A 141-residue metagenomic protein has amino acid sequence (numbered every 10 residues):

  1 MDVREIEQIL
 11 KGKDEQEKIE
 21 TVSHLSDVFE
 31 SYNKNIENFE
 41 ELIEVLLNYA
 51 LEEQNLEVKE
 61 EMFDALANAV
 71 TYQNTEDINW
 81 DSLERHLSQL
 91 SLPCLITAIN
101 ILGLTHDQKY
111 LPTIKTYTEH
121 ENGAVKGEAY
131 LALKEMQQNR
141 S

Functional and structural regions predicted by a protein language model:
M1-I9, Y32-A50, Q73-L87, D107-E119 (+1 more regions): Amphipathic alpha-helical scaffolding segments comprising HEAT/armadillo-like alpha-solenoid repeats
M1-S23: N-terminal "cap/leader" segments of large eukaryotic alpha-helical scaffolds
K13-D14, Q54-N55, L90-S91, E121-N122: Short inter-helical turns and helix N-cap capping residues of alpha-solenoid HEAT/ARM repeat scaffolds
I19-I36, E57-N74, L92-D107, T116 (+1 more regions): Structural detector for internal amphipathic alpha-helices that build alpha-solenoid repeat scaffolds
L42, N55, I96-A98, N122: Low-complexity, intrinsically disordered short peptide segments enriched in small/polar/basic residues
L46, N55-V58: Short, well-structured hydrophobic secondary-structure segments
